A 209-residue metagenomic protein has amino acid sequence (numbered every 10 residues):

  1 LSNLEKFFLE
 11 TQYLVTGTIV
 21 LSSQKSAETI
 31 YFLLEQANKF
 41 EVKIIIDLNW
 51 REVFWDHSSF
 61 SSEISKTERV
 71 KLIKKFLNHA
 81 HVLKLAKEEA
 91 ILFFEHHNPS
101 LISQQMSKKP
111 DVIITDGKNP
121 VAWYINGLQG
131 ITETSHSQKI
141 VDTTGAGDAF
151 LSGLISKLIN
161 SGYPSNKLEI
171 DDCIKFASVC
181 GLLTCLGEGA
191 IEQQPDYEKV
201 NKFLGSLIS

Functional and structural regions predicted by a protein language model:
L1-S2, H79-V82, G189-P195: Short, exposed beta-strand "edge-strand" segments with a Pro/Gly-rich flavor and a Y/T-containing core
L1-T18, L33, K39-F40, N201-S209: Conserved N-terminal subdomain of the carbohydrate kinase-like
N3-F7, E63-K66, C173: N-proximal short alpha-helices
N3-L4, I73, I140: Acidic, amphipathic alpha-helical patches
K6-F7, K75-F76, Q105: Structural alpha-helical scaffold elements that stabilize or flank donor/cofactor-binding regions in carbohydrate
Y13-I102, N119-P120: Conserved beta-alpha-beta core of the PfkB/ribokinase-like small-molecule kinase fold
E35-K39, E95-S209: Conserved phosphate-binding/catalytic region of the ribokinase-like
